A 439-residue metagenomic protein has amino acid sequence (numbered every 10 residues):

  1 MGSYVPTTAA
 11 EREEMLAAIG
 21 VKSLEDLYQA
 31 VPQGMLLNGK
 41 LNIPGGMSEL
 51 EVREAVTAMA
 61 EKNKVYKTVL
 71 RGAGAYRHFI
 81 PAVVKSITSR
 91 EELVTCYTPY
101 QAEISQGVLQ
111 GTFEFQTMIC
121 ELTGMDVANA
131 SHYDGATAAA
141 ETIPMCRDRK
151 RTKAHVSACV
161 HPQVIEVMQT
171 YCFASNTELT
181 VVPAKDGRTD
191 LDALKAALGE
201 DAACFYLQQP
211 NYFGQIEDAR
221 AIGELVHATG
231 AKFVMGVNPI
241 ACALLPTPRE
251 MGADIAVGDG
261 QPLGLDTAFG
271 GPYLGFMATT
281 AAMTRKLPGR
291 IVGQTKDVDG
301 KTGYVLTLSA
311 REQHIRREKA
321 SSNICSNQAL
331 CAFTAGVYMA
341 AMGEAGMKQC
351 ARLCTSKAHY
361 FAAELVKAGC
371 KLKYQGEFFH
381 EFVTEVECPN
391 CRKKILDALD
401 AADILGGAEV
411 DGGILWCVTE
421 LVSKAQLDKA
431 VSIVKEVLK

Functional and structural regions predicted by a protein language model:
M1-E25, Q29-N38: Compact, charge-rich alpha-helical regulatory domains located at protein termini
G2-V5, A17, N42-G46, A102-S105 (+16 more regions): Hydrophobic alpha-helical scaffolding
V31-G39, Y66, K150, S175 (+5 more regions): Short acidic (Asp/Glu) and glycine-rich catalytic loops that position anionic groups and cofactors
L36-F113: N-terminal entrance/gating region of PLP-dependent enzymes' catalytic architecture
Y100-I104, C120-A140: Short loop-beta-helix segment that forms the pyridoxal 5′-phosphate
G107, T137-K301, A368-G369, K373 (+5 more regions): Conserved PLP-enzyme active-site core in the AAT-like
L263-A368, L372-Q375: Active-site C-terminal subdomain of aminotransferase-like
A345-A430: Conserved C-terminal alpha-helix-loop-beta "cap" of PLP-dependent enzymes that closes/shapes the active-site mouth
